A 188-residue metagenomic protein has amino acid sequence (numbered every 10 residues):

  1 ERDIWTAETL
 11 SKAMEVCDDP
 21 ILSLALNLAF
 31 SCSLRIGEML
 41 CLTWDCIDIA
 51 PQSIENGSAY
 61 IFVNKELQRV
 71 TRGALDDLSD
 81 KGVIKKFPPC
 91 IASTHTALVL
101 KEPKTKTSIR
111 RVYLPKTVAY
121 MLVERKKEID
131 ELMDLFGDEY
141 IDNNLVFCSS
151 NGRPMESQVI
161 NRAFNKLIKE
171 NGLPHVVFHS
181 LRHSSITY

Functional and structural regions predicted by a protein language model:
E1-W44, E55-S58, V99, T107-I109 (+1 more regions): Basic, Lys/Arg- and aromatic-enriched nucleic-acid-binding interface segment
R2, T6, M14, N64 (+2 more regions): Residue-level detector of conserved, well-ordered beta-strand and adjacent loop positions that form binding/recognition
T9, L42-E131: Conserved tyrosine-mediated DNA breakage-rejoining catalytic core shared by Y-recombinases
K12-L22, C32, V112, E128-D138 (+1 more regions): Short, basic (Lys/Arg/His-rich) helix/loop patches that form interaction surfaces in the mid-to-C-terminal regions
F30-C32, L67, V118, N151: Short, flexible loop/turn elements at secondary-structure junctions
G37, D45, I61, Y120 (+2 more regions): Glycine-centered loop/turn positions within well-structured domains that cap or flank conserved ligand/cofactor-binding
